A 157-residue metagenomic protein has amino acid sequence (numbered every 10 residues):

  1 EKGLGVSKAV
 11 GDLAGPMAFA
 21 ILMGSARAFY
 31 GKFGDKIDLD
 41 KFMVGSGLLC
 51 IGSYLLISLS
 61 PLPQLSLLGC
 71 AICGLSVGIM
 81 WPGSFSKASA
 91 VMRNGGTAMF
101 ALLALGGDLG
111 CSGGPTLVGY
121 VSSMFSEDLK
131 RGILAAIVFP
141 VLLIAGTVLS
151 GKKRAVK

Functional and structural regions predicted by a protein language model:
E1, F33-G34, V118-E127: Interfacial helix-cap and linker-helix signal at transmembrane-aqueous boundaries of multi-pass secondary transporters
G5-F19, A98-L102, K130-L134: Loop-to-transmembrane helix entry
A20-A28, C111-S112: Residue-level signature of mid-helix packing/kink "hotspots" within the transmembrane helices of 12-pass Major
K41-L56: Structural signature of the two symmetry-related core transmembrane helices
Q64-I72: Paired small-residue
G78-M92: Intracellular juxtamembrane helix-capping segments at the cytosolic ends of symmetry-related transmembrane helices
R93-F125: A late C-terminal transmembrane helix in Major Facilitator Superfamily
A135-K157: Multi-pass alpha-helical transporter architecture, strongest for 12-TM Major Facilitator/SLC carriers used
